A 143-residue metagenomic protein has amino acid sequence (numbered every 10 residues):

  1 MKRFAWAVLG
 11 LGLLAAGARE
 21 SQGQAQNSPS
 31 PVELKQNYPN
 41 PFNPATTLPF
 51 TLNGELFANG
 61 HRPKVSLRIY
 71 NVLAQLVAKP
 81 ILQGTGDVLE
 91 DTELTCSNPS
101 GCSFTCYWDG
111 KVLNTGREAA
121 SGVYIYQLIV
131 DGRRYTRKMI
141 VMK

Functional and structural regions predicted by a protein language model:
K2-P29: Short, compositionally biased serine/threonine- and acidic-rich segments at solvent-exposed termini, linkers, or domain
G23-K143: Short loop/turn motifs at secondary-structure boundaries
